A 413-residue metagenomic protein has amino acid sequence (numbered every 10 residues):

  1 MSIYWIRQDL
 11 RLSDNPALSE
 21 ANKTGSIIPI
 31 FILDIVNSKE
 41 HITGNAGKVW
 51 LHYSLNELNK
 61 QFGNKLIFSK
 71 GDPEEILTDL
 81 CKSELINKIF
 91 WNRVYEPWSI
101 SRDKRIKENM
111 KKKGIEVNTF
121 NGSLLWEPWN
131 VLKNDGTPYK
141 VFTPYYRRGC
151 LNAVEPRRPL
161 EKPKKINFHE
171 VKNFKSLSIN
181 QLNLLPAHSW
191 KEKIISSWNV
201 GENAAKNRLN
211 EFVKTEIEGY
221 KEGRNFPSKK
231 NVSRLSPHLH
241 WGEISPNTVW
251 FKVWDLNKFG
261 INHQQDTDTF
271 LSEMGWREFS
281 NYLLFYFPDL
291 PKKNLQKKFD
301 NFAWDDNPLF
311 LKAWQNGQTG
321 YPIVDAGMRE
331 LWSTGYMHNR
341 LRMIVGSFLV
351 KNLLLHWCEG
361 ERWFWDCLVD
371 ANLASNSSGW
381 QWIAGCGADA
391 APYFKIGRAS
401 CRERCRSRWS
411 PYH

Functional and structural regions predicted by a protein language model:
M1-R157, R329, S375: Trp/Phe/Arg-rich N-terminal binding region typifying the photolyase-homology
A17, S54, L58, A205-R208 (+6 more regions): Alpha-helical packing segments of well-folded alpha/beta enzyme cores
H41-G44, K48, L132, I195-N199 (+3 more regions): Hydrophobic alpha-helical scaffolding
W50, S54, G201, T319 (+1 more regions): Soluble or luminal CAZymes and related metallo-dependent hydrolases
I115, K230-R402: Active-site-proximal binding-pocket segments
I115, T137-N294, S400-R402: Glycine/tryptophan-enriched, flexible segments
E403-H413: Positively charged, low-complexity/disordered segments
